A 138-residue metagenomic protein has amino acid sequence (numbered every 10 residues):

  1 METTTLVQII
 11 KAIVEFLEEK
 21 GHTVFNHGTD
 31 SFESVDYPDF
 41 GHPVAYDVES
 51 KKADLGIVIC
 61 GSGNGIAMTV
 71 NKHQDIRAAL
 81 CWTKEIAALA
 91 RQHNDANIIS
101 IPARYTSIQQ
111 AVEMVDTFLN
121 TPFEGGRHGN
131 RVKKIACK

Functional and structural regions predicted by a protein language model:
M1-T23: Glycine-rich phosphate/diphosphate-binding loop of Rossmann-like nucleotide-binding domains
L6-Q8, A12, K84-K138: C-terminal binding/interaction regions
A12, F16-K20, D47, T69-H73 (+1 more regions): Alpha-helical structural signal in soluble globular domains
E15, H42, Y46, M68 (+2 more regions): Alpha-helical segments flanking ligand/cofactor-binding loops in enzyme cores
T23-V35: A short beta-strand-loop structural module common to alpha/beta enzyme folds
P38-H42, W82-T83: Charged helix-capping and loop-helix junction motifs
F40-S62: Short, structured active-site "lid" loops
V58-R104: Mid-chain, well-packed structural core segment of small domains
